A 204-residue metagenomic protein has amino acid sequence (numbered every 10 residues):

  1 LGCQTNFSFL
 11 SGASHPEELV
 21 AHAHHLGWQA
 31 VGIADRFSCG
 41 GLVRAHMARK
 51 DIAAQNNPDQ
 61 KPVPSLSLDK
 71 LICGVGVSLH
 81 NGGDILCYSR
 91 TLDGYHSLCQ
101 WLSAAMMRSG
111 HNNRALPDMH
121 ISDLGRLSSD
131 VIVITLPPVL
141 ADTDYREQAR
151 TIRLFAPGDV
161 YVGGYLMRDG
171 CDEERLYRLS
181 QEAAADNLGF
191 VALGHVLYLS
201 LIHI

Functional and structural regions predicted by a protein language model:
L1-I202: Phosphodiester-processing cores and adjacent nucleic acid-binding clamps
